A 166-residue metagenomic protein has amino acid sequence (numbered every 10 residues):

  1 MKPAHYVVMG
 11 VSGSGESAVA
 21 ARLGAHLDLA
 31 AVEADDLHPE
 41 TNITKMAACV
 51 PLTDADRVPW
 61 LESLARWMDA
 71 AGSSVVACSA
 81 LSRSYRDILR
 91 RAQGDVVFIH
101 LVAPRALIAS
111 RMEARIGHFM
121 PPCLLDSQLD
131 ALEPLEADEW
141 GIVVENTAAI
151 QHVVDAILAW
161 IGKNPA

Functional and structural regions predicted by a protein language model:
H5: Walker A (P-loop) ATP-phosphate-binding motif of ABC ATPase nucleotide-binding domains
V8: Hydrophobic anchor at the beta1->P-loop junction of P-loop NTPases
V11: P-loop (Walker A) phosphate-binding loop of NTP-binding proteins
E16: Conserved lysine of the Walker
A21-A65: Conserved substrate/cofactor phosphate-moiety recognition/catalytic segment in nucleotide-dependent phosphotransferases
H38, L81-S82, A103-L107, A149: Conserved nucleotide-binding/hydrolysis micro-motifs of P-loop NTPases
T53-G94, L101: Glycine-rich phosphate-binding loop used to anchor ATP phosphates in small-molecule kinases, encompassing both
A114-A156: Small-molecule kinase domains that catalyze NTP-dependent phosphoryl transfer to phosphate-bearing small molecules
